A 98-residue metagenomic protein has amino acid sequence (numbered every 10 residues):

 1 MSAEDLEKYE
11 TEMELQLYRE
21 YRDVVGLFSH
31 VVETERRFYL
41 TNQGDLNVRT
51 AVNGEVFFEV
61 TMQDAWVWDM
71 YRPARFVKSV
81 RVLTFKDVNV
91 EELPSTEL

Functional and structural regions predicted by a protein language model:
S2-L98: Conserved RNA-binding domains used in RNP assembly and mRNA/RNA metabolism
